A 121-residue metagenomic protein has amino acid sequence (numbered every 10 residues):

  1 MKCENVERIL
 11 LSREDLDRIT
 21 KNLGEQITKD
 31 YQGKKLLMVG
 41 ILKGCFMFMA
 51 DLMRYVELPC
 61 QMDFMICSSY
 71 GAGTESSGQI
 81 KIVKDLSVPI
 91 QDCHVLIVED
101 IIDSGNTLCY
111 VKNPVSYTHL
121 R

Functional and structural regions predicted by a protein language model:
M1-K35: Active-site-facing substrate-recognition patch
L16, M38, I66, I97-D100: Generic structural signal for small/hydrophobic residues in well-ordered secondary structure, especially within
T20, P59-V95, N106-C109: Short, glycine/charge-rich flexible loops or terminal/linker lids adjacent to PRPP-binding catalytic cores
Q26-A72: Conserved PRPP/pyrophosphate-binding segment of the phosphoribosyltransferase/PRPP-pathway fold
I41, I101-S104, L108: A phosphate-binding catalytic loop at a beta-strand-loop-alpha-helix junction that coordinates phosphoryl groups
V111-P114: A short, amphipathic alpha-helix embedded in the catalytic core of nucleotide-handling enzymes
T118-H119: Conserved small/polar residues in nucleotide/adenosyl-binding loops
